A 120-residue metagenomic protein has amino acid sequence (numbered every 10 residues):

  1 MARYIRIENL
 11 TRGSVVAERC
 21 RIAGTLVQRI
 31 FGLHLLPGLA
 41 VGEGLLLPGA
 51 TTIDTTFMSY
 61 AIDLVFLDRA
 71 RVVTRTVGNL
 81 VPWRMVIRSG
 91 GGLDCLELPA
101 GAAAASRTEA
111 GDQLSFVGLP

Functional and structural regions predicted by a protein language model:
M1-P120: Compact, glycine-rich, soluble single-domain proteins
